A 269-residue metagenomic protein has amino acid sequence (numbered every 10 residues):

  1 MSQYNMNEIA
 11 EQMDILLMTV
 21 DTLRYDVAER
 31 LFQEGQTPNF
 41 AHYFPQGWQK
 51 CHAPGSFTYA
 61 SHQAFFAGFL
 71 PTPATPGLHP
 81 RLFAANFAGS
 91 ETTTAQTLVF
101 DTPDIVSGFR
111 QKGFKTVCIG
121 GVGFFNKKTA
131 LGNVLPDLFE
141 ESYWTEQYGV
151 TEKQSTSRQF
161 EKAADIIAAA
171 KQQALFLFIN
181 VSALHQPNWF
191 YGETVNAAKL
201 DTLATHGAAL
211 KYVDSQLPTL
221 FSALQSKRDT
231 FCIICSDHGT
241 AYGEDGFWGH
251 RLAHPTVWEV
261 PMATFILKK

Functional and structural regions predicted by a protein language model:
M1-K269: Catalytic domains that recognize anionic headgroups
